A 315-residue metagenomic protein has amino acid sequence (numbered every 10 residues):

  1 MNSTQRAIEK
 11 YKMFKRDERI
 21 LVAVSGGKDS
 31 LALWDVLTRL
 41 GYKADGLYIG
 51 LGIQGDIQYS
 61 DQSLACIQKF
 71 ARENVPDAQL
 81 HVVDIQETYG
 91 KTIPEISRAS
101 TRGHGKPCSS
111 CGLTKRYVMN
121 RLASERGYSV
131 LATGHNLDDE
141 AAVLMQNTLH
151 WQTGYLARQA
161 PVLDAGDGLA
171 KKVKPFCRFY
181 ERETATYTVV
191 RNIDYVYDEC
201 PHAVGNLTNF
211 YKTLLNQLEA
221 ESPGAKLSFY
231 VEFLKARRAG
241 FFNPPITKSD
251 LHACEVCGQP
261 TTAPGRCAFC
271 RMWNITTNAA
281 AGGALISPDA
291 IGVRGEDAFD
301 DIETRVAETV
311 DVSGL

Functional and structural regions predicted by a protein language model:
M1-Q146, H150-R158, V162, G166-L169 (+4 more regions): ATP-dependent adenylation/nucleotidyltransferase module used to activate substrates
S3-V22, D45, L156-L315: ATP/NTP-dependent adenylation/nucleotidyl-transfer catalytic domains that generate, transfer, or process NMP-activated
